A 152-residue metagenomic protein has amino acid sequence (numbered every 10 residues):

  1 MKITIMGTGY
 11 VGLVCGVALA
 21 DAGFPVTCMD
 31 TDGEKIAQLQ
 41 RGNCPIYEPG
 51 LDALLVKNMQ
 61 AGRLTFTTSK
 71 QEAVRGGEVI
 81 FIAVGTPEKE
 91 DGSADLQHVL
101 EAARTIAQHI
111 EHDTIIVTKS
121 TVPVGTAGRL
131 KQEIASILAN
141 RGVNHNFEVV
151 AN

Functional and structural regions predicted by a protein language model:
K2, P25, T31-E78, G85-S93 (+1 more regions): Conserved N-terminal Rossmann-fold NAD(P) cofactor-binding segment
T8-G9: Glycine-rich Rossmann-fold phosphate-binding loop(s) that bind the pyrophosphate of adenine dinucleotide cofactors
G12-L13: N-terminal Rossmann-fold NAD(P) dinucleotide-binding loop
G16, A20-D21: Gly/Ala-rich phosphate-binding loop of Rossmann-like dinucleotide-binding domains, activating on the conserved
E78-V79, I115: Structural motif
F81-I82, T118: Redox-cofactor binding/interface segments in oxidoreductases and associated redox assembly factors
E88-N152: Rossmann-like NAD(P)(H) cofactor-binding subdomain of soluble oxidoreductases
